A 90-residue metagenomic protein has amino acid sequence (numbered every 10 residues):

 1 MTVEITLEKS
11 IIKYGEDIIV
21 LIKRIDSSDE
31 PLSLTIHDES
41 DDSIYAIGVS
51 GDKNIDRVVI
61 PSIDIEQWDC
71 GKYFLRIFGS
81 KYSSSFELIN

Functional and structural regions predicted by a protein language model:
M1-I19: Short, compositionally biased P/S/T/A/G/V-rich stretches that sit at domain boundaries
I18-S27: Aromatic/hydrophobic beta-strand junction motif of beta-rich domains
S28-L32: Short beta-strand/loop motifs in extracellular/secreted proteins, especially within beta-sandwich accessory domains
T35-I44, S80-Y82: Change "in extracellular beta-sheet-rich domains … of secreted and cell-surface proteins" to "in beta-sheet-rich domains
S40-D56: Solvent-exposed serine/threonine-rich low-complexity stretches and specific carbohydrate-binding patches
I47, Y82-N90: Edge beta-strands of extracellular beta-sandwich domains
D52-V59, D69-R76, S80: A glycine-anchored, Pro-Gly-centered beta-turn/N-cap motif
